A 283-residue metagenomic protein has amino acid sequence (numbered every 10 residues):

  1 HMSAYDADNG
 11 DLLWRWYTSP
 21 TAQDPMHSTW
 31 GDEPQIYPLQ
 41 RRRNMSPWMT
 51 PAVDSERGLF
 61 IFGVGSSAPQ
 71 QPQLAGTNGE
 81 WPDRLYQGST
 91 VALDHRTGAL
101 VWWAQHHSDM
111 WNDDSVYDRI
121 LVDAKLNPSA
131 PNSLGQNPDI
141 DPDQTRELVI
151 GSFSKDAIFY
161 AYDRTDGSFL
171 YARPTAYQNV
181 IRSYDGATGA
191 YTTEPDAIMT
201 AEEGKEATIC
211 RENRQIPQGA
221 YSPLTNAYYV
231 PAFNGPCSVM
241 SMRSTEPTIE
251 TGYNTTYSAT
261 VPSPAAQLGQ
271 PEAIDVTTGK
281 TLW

Functional and structural regions predicted by a protein language model:
M2-R41, E56, L74-S115, I120-R146 (+2 more regions): Extracytoplasmic/lumenal domain signature
R42-R43, R211: Short sequence motifs at beta-strands and strand-loop junctions characteristic of Gram-negative outer-membrane
T50, D118-L121, Q218: Conserved beta-strand position repeated once per blade in WD40 beta-propeller domains
T50-S55, F60, V64, Q87: Active-site cores of enzymes that catalyze phosphoryl transfer or operate on phosphate-rich substrates
A52, D196, A201-K205, R211-N234: Long, low-complexity segments enriched in small/aliphatic residues
E56-R57, S154-K155, L224-T225: Short strand-connecting beta-turns/loops that link adjacent beta-strands
L59, L148-V149, A227: Conserved core beta-strand positions within WD40 beta-propeller blades
F62, G151-S152, V230: Residue position within the beta-strands of beta-propeller blades
